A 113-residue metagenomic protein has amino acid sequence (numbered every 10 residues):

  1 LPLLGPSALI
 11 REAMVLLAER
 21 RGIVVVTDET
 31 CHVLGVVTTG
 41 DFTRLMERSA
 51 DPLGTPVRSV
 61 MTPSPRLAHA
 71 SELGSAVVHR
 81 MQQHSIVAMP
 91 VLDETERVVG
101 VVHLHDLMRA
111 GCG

Functional and structural regions predicted by a protein language model:
L1-C31: Oxyanion-binding "anion nests"
L3, V25-V26, L67, A88-P90: Structured core elements
M14, V33-V87, E94-G113: Tandem CBS (Bateman) regulatory domains
